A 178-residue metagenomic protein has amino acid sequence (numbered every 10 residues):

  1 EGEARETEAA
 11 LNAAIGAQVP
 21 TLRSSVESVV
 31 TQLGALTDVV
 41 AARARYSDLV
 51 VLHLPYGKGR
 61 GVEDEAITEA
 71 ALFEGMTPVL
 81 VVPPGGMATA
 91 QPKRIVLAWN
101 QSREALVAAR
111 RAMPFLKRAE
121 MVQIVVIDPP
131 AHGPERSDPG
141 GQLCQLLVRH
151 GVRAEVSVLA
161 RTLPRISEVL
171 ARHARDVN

Functional and structural regions predicted by a protein language model:
E1-A17: Conserved N-terminal ligand/cofactor-binding loop architecture of enzyme catalytic domains
E1-R5, V122-R149, D176: Acidic, proline/glycine-rich short linear motifs
E3-T7, Q32, E63, E104 (+1 more regions): Soluble or luminal CAZymes and related metallo-dependent hydrolases
A13-V50, R149-N178: Structural beta-alpha unit
R23, E27, V40-V126: Intrinsically disordered or low-complexity boundary/linker segments at protein termini and domain junctions
T31-G34, Y56-K58, D128-A131: A short, flexible beta-alpha/helix-coil linker loop
D64-I67, S137-G141, A171-H173: Charged helix-capping and loop-helix junction motifs
Q101-M113, P134-G140, L163-S167: A general structural motif
